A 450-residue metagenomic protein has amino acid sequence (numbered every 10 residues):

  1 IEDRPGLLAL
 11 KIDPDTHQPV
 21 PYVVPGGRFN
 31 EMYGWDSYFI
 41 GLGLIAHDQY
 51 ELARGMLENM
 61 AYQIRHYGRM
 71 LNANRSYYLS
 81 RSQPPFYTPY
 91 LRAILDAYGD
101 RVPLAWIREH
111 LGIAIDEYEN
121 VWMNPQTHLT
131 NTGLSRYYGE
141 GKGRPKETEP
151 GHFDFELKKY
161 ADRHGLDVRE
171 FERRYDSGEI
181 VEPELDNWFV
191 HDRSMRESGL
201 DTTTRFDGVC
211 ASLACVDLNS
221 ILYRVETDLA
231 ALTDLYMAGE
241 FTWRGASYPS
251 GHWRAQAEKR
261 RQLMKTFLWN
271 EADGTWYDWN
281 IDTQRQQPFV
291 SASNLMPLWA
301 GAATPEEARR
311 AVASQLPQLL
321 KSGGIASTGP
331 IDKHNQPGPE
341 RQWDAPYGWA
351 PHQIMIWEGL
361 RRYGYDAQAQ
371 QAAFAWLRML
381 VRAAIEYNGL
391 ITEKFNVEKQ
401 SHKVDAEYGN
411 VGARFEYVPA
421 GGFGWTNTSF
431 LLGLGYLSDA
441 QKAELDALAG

Functional and structural regions predicted by a protein language model:
I1-E31, G55-A61, Y67-M70, N74 (+3 more regions): Extended glycan-interaction surfaces of carbohydrate-active proteins
E31-F39, Y78-P89, E109, I113 (+4 more regions): Aromatic- and histidine-enriched alpha-helix N-cap/loop-to-helix transition segments that scaffold the rims
Y33-Q63, S293-P305, Q353-D366: Alpha-helical support elements that line or immediately flank enzyme active sites and cofactor-binding pockets
L42-A46, P89-G99, R224-L235, W299 (+2 more regions): Short glycine/serine- and small hydrophobic-enriched flexible loop segments
Q49-M60, R101-W122, V225, A238-M264 (+3 more regions): Extended, well-ordered alpha-helical scaffold segments
I64-H110, P346: Aromatic/His-enriched, Gly/Pro-containing loop or helix-boundary segments that lie immediately adjacent to catalytic
P89-G141: Acidic/aromatic-lined carbohydrate-recognition and catalytic surfaces of CAZymes acting on diverse glycans
G208-G239, W243, W253, R341-A372: Long, repeat-rich segments with strong aromatic
